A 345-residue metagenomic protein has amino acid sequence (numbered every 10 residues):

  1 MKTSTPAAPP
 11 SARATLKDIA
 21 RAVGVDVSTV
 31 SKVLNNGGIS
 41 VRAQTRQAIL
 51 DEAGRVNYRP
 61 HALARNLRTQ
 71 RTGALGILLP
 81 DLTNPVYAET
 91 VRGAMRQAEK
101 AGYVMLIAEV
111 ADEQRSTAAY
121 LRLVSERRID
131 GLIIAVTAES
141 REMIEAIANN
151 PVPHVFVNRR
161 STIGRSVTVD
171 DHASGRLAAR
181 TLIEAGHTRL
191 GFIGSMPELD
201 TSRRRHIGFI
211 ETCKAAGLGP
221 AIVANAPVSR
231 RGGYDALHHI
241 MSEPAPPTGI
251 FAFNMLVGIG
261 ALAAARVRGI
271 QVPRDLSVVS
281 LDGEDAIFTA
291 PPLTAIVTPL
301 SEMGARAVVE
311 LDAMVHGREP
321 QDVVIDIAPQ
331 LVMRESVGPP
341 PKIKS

Functional and structural regions predicted by a protein language model:
M1-S11, T15, Q70-R180, E184 (+2 more regions): Alpha-helical recognition/docking segments in bacterial nutrient-uptake and carbohydrate-utilization systems
M1-T72, K342: N-terminal helix-turn-helix DNA-binding module of bacterial transcription factors
A22, V27-K32, R68-L82, T181 (+1 more regions): Short beta-strand segments enriched in small/hydrophobic residues
D26, G73, D130, H187-R189 (+2 more regions): Short acidic/polar active-site loop segments enriched in Thr and Asp
P80-E89, I107-S116, R141-E142, V167-L177 (+5 more regions): Hinge/beta->alpha junction and helix N-cap segments in small-molecule ligand-binding domains
A221, E243-S345: Flexible loop/turn connectors
